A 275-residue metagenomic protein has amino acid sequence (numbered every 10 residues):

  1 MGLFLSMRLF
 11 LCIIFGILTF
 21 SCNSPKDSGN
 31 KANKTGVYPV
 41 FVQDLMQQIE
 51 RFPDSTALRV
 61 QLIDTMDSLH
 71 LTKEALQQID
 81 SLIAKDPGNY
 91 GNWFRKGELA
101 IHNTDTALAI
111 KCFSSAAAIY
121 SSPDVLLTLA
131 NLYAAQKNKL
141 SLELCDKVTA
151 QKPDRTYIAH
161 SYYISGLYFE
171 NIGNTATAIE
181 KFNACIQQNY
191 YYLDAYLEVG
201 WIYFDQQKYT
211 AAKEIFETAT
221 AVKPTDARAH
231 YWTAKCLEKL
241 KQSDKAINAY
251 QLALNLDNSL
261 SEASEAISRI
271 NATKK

Functional and structural regions predicted by a protein language model:
C22-D80, A84-G88, K275: N-terminal leader/linker segments that initiate helical-solenoid repeat arrays
F41, A75, A109, S141-L142 (+3 more regions): Single-residue signature of alpha-solenoid repeat helices
R51, K85, A118-Y120, Q151-D154 (+3 more regions): Structural marker of alpha-solenoid helical repeat scaffolds
T56-A57, Y90-G91, S122-V125, R155-A159 (+4 more regions): Helix-start (N-cap) detector for alpha-helical repeat units in TPR-like alpha-solenoids, especially tetratricopeptide
Q61, R95, T128-N131, S161-I164 (+3 more regions): Canonical tetratricopeptide repeat
S68, H102-N103, A134-Q136, L167 (+5 more regions): Register position in tetratricopeptide repeats
A130-A135, D146-A150, D154-A176, E180-A221: Alpha-helical adaptor scaffolds
